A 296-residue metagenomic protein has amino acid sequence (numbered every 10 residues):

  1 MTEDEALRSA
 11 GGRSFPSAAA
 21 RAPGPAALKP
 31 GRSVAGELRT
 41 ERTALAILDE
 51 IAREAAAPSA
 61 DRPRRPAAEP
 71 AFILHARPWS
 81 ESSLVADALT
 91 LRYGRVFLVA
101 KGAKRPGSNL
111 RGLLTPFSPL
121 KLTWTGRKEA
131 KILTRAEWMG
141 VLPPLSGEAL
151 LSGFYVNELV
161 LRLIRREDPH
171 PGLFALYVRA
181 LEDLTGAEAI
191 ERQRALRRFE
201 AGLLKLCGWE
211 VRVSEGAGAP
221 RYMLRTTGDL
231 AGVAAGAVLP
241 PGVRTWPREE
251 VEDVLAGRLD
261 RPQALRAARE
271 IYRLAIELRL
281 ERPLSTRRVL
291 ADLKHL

Functional and structural regions predicted by a protein language model:
T2-R21, P25-V85, L89-L296: Non-catalytic alpha-helical scaffolds and adjoining flexible linkers that form interface surfaces for assembly
